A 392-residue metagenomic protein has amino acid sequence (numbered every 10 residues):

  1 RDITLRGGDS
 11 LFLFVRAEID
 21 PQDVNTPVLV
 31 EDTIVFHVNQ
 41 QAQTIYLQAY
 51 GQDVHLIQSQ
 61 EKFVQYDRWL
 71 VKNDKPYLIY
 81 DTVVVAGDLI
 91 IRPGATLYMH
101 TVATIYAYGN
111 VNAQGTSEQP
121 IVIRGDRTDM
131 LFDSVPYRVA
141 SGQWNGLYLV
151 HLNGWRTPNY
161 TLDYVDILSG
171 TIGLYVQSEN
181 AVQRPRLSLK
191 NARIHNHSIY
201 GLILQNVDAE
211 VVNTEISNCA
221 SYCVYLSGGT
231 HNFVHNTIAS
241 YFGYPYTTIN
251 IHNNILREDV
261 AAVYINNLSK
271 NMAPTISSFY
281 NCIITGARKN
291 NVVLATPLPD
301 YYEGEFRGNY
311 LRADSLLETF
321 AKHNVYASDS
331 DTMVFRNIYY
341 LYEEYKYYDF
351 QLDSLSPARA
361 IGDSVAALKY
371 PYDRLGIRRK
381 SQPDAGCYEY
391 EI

Functional and structural regions predicted by a protein language model:
D2-Y348, L355-Y370, R374-L375, Y388-I392: Beta-strand/loop edge motif enriched in small/polar residues
